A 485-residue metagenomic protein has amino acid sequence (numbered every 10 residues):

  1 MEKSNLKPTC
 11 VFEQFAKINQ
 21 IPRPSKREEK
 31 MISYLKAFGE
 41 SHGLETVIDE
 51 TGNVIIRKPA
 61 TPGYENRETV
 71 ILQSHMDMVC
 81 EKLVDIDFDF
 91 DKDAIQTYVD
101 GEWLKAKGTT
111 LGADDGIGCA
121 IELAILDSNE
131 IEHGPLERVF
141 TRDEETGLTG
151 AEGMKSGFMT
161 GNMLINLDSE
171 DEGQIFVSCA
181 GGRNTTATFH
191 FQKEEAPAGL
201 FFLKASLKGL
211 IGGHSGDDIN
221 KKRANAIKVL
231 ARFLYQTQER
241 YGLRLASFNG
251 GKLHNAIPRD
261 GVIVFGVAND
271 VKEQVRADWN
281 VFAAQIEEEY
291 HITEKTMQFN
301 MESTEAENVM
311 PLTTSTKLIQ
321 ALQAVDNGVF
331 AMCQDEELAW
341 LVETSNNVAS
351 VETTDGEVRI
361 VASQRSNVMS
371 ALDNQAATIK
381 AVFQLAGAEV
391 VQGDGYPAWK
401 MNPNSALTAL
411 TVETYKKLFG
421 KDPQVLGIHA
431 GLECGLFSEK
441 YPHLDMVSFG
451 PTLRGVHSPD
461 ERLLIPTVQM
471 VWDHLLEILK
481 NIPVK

Functional and structural regions predicted by a protein language model:
E2-E102: Acidic/His- and Gly-rich active-site-bordering loop/insert found across diverse amide/peptide-bond hydrolases
K7-V11, E343-S345, A349-G356, F419-H474: Zn-dependent metallopeptidase/amidohydrolase metal-coordination segment
K36, G157, R223-R240, N269-K272 (+5 more regions): His/Asp/Glu-rich mid-to-C-terminal helical/loop segments that flank catalytic regions of hydrolases
Y64-P135, F140-T146, A151-N162, N184 (+5 more regions): Active-site metal-coordination/substrate-binding segment of hydrolases, especially metallo-dependent peptidases
M76-M78, V139-G147, S169-E172, I211 (+2 more regions): Acidic, glycine-rich active-site loops and adjacent beta-strand->loop/helix elements that engage anionic groups
E102-K105, E145-T146, E152, S156-R365: Midchain, well-structured core segments that form catalytic/ion-binding scaffolds
N225-I227, R232-F248, M401-L444: Active-site-adjacent substrate-binding region of metalloamidase/peptidase-like peptide-processing proteins
L341-A430: Substrate-recognition/cap regions that form aromatic- and gly/pro-loop-enriched pockets for small-molecule ligands
